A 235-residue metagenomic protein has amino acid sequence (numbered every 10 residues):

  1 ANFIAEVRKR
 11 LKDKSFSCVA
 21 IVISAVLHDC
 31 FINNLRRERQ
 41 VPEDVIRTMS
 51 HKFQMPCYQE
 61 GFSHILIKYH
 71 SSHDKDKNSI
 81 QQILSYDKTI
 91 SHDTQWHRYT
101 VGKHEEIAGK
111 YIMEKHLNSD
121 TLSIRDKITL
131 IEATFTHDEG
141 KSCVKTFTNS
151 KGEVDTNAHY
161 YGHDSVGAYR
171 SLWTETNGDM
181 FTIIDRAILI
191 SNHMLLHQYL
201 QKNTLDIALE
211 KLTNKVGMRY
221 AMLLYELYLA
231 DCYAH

Functional and structural regions predicted by a protein language model:
A1, I21, E226-Y228: Acidic beta-strand-to-loop metal/phosphate-binding motif
A1-V19: Glycine-rich phosphate-binding loop used to anchor ATP phosphates in small-molecule kinases, encompassing both
N2, V22-V26, S71: Short beta->alpha linker loops
I4, I46, E105, Y160-A168: Amphipathic alpha-helical segments in well-structured domains
S15-C30: Conserved phosphate-donor/acceptor-positioning beta-strand/loop module used by diverse small-molecule
L27-S79: Conserved GTP-binding G-domain of TRAFAC-class P-loop NTPases and closely related GTPase folds
Y69-D155: Acidic/His-rich, divalent-metal-binding segments that scaffold phosphate/diphosphate chemistry
M113, D120-H235: Divalent metal-dependent catalytic cores for phosphoryl transfer on phosphate-bearing substrates
